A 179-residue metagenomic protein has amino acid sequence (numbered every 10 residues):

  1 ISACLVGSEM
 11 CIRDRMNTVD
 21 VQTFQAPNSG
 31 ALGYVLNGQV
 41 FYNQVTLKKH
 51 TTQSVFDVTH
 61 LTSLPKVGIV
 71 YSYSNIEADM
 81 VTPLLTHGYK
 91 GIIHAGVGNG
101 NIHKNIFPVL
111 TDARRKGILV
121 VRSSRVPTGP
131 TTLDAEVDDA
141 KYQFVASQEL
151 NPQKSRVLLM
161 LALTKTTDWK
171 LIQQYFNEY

Functional and structural regions predicted by a protein language model:
I1-S8, I12: Single conserved hydrophobic/aromatic residue that forms the stacking wall/gate of nucleotide- or nucleobase-binding
R13-G91, N99, E178-Y179: Accessory alpha-helical/coil subdomains and C-terminal extensions that flank or cap enzyme catalytic cores
P83, N99-Y179: C-terminal non-catalytic interaction/assembly regions of soluble proteins
G88-I93, R115-I118: Short, surface-exposed connector motifs at secondary-structure boundaries
G96: Short glycine-centered, acidic/aromatic-flanked micro-motifs in structured strand/loop junctions that mark active-site
